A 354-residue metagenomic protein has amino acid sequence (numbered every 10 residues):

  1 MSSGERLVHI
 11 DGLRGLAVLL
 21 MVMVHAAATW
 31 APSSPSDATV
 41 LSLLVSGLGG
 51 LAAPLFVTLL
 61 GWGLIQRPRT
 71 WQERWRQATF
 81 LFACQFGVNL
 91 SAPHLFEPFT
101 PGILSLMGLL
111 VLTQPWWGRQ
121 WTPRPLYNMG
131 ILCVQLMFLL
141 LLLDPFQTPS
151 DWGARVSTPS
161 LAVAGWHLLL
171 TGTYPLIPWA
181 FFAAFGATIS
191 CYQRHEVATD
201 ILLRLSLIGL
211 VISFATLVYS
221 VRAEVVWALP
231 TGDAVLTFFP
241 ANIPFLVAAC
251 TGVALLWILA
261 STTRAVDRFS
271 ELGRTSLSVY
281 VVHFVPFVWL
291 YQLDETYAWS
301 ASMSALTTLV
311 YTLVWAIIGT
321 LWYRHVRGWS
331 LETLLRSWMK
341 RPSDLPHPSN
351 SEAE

Functional and structural regions predicted by a protein language model:
M1-E354: Alpha-helical transmembrane segments and their immediate juxtamembrane cytosolic regions
